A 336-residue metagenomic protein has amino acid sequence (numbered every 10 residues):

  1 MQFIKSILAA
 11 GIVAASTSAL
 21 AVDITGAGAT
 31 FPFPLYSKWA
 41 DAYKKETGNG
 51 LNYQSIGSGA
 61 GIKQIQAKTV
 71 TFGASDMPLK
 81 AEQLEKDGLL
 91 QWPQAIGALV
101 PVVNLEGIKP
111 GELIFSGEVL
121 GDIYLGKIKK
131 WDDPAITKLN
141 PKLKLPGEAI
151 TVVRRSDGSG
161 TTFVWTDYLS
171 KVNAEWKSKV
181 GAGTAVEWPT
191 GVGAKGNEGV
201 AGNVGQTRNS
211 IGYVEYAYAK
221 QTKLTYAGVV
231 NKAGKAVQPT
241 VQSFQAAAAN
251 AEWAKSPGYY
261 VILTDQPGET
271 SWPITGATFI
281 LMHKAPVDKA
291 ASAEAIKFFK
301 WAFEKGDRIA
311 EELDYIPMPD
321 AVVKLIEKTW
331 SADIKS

Functional and structural regions predicted by a protein language model:
M1-L20: Gram-negative bacterial Sec-dependent N-terminal signal peptides
A21-S336: Flexible loop/hinge segments at secondary-structure junctions
